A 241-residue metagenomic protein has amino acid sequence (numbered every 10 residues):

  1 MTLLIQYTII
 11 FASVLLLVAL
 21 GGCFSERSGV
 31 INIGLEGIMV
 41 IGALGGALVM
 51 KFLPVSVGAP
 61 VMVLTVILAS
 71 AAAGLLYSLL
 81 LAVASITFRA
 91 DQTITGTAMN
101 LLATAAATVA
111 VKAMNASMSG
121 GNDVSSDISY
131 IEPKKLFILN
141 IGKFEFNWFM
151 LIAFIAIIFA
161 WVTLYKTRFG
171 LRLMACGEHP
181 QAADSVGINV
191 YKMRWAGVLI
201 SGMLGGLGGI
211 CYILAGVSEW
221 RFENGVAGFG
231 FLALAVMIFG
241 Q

Functional and structural regions predicted by a protein language model:
M1-A19, I31, G45, P54-V66: Membrane-interfacial amphipathic/re-entrant helices at transmembrane-helix boundaries
L4-T8, A12, G37, I41 (+4 more regions): Hydrophobic alpha-helical transmembrane segments
L15, A43-L44, G74, N100-T104 (+3 more regions): Residue-level recognition of pore/gate-forming positions within transmembrane alpha-helices of multi-pass
F24-G45, L64, I86-M99, R172 (+1 more regions): Short, non-helical or kinked segments that cap or interrupt transmembrane helices
S56-T104, I155: Alpha-helical transmembrane segments within multi-pass membrane transporters and channels
A103-K166: Transmembrane helix-bundle core of multi-pass membrane transporters and related energy-transducing complexes
G142-R221: Helix-loop-helix "hairpin" substructures at the membrane interface of multi-pass membrane proteins
G202-G205, A215-Q241: Transmembrane alpha-helical segments in multi-pass inner-membrane proteins
